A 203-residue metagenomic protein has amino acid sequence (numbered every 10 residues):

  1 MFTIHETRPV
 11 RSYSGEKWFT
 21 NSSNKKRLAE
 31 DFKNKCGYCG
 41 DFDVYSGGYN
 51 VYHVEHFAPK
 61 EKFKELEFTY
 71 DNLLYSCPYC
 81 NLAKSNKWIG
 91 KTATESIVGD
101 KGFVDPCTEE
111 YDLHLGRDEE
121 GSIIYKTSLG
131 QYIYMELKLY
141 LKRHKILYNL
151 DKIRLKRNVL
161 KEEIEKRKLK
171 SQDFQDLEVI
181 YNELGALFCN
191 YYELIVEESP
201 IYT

Functional and structural regions predicted by a protein language model:
M1-Y38, F63-E67, D71: Short, charged surface segments at domain edges that flank catalytic/cofactor-binding sites
K35, H53, S76: The −1 position to Zn-ligating cysteines in a subset of zinc-ribbon hairpins
G40, P78-N81: Cys/His-coordinated zinc-binding microdomains
D41-L73, K84-G99: Histidine-centered nuclease catalytic patch
S85-L160: Domain-level detector of nuclease and nuclease-like folds in predominantly extracellular/periplasmic contexts
Y132-T203: C-terminal, charged low-complexity interaction regions
